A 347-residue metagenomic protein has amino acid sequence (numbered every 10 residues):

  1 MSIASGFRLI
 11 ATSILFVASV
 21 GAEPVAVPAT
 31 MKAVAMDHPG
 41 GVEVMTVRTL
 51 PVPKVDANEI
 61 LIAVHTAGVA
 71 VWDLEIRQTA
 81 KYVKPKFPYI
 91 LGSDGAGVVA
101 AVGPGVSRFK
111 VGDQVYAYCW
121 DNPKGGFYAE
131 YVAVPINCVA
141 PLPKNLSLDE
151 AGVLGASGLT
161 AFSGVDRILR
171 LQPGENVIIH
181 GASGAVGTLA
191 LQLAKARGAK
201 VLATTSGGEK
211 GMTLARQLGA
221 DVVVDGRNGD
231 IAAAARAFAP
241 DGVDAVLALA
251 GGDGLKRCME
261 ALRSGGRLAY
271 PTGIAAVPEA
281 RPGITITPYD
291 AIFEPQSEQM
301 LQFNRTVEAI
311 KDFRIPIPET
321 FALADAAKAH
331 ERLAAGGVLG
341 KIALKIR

Functional and structural regions predicted by a protein language model:
R8-S19: Bacterial N-terminal signal peptides
E23-V25, K311-P316, H330-R347: C-terminal capping/lid region of NAD(P)-dependent oxidoreductase domains
P51-V69, A80-D121: Glycine-rich beta-strand-centered segment in the early N-terminal region that forms part of a ligand/cofactor-binding
K86, R108, Y118-G181: NAD(P)H dinucleotide-binding glycine-rich loop of Rossmann-like/cofactor-binding domains, especially the beta1-alpha1
F127-Y128, S206-L214, A276-E279: Short, glycine/polar-rich helix-capping loops at beta-to-alpha or helix-loop-helix junctions that flank or form
G152-N228: Mid-domain Rossmann-like dinucleotide-binding core that forms the NAD(H)/NADP(H) cofactor-binding site
L202, R216-T287: Glycine-rich cofactor phosphate-binding loops and adjacent beta1-alpha1 units of small-molecule cofactor enzyme domains
P278-T320, A327-E331: C-terminal substrate-binding/catalytic core of Rossmann-like NAD(P)-dependent dehydrogenases/reductases
